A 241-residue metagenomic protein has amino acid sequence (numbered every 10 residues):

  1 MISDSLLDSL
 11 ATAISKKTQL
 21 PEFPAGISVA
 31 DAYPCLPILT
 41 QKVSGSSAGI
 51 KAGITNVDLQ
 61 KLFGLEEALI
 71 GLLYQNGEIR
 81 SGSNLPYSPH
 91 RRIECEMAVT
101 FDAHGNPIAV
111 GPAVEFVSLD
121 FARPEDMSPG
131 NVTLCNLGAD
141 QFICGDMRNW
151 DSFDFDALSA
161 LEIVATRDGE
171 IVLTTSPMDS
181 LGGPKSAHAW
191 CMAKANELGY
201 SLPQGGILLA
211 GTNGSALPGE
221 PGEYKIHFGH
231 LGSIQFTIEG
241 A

Functional and structural regions predicted by a protein language model:
I2-G183, H188-A189, E197, L217 (+1 more regions): Catalytic-core "active-site belt" of small-molecule-metabolizing enzymes, emphasizing His/Asp/Glu-rich regions
R167-G169, A210, G229: Short strand-turn-strand beta-turns centered on an Asx-Gly dipeptide
A187-A193, G206-L208: Short, structured beta-strand/loop micro-motifs enriched in basic residues and often containing a Trp
A193-L202: Short, solvent-exposed cationic patches
L202-S215, G219: Conserved metal-binding segment of the jelly-roll/cupin
G211-T212, F228, I238-G240: Active-site proximal loops enriched in glycine and acidic residues that flank catalytic Cys/His/Asp and coordinate
G222-I226: A short tyrosine-centered beta-strand micro-motif
